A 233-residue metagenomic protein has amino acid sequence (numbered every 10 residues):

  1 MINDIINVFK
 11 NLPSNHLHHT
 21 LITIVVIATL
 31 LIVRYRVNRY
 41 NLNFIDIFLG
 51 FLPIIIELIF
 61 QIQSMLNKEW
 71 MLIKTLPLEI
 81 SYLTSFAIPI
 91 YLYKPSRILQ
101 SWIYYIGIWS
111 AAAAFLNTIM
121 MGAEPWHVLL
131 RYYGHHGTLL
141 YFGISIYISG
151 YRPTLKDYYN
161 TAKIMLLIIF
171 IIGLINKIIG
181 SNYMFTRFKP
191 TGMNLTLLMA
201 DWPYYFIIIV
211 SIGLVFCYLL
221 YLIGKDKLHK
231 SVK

Functional and structural regions predicted by a protein language model:
N7-I24, N160-L166, I179-C217: Membrane-interface transmembrane-helix boundary segments in multi-pass integral membrane proteins
H16-T23, K68-S81, W102-Y104: Structural signature of hydrophobic alpha-helical transmembrane segments
T29-Y35, I88, T138-D157: Alpha-helical transmembrane segments in multipass membrane proteins, preferentially the mid-helix core
R34-I47, Y93-Q100, S149-N160, K227-K230: Membrane-interface helix-boundary motifs at transmembrane edges
N41-L92: A glycine-rich, hydrophobic loop/mini-helix early in the fold
P53-I62, G107-I119, M165-N176: Aromatic-anchored segments of alpha-helical transmembrane domains
M65-L72, K94-I98, T118-L130: Membrane-interface helix caps and helix-loop-helix hairpins in membrane proteins
L76-I80, H127-Y141: Membrane-interface loop-to-helix entry segments
